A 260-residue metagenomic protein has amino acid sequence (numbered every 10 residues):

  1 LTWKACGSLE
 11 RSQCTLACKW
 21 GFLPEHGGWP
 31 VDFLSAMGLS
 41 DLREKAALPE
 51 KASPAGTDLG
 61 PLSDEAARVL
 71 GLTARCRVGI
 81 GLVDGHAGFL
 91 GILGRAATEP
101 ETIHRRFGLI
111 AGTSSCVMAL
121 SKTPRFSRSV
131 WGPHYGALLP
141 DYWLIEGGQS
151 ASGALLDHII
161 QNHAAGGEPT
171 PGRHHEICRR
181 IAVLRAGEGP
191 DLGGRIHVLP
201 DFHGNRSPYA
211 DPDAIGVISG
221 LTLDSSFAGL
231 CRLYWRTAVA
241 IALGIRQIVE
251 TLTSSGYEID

Functional and structural regions predicted by a protein language model:
T2-E10, K19-A36, S40-R43, S53-D260: Active-site core segments that coordinate phosphate-bearing ligands/cofactors across diverse enzyme families
Q13-T15: N-terminal low-complexity or amphipathic/hydrophobic leaders
L48-A52: Short catalytic/ligand-gating loop segments at beta-alpha or beta-beta junctions within enzyme catalytic domains
